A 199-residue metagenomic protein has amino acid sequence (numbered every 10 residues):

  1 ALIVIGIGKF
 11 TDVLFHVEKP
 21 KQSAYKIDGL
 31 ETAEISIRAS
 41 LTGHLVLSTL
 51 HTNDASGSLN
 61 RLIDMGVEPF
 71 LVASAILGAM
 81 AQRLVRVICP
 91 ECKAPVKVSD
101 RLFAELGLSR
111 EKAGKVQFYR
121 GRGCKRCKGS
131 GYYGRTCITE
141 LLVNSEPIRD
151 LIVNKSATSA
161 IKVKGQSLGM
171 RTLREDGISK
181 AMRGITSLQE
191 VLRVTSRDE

Functional and structural regions predicted by a protein language model:
A1-E199: Short, flexible helix-loop junctions that flank or precede catalytic/ligand sites
